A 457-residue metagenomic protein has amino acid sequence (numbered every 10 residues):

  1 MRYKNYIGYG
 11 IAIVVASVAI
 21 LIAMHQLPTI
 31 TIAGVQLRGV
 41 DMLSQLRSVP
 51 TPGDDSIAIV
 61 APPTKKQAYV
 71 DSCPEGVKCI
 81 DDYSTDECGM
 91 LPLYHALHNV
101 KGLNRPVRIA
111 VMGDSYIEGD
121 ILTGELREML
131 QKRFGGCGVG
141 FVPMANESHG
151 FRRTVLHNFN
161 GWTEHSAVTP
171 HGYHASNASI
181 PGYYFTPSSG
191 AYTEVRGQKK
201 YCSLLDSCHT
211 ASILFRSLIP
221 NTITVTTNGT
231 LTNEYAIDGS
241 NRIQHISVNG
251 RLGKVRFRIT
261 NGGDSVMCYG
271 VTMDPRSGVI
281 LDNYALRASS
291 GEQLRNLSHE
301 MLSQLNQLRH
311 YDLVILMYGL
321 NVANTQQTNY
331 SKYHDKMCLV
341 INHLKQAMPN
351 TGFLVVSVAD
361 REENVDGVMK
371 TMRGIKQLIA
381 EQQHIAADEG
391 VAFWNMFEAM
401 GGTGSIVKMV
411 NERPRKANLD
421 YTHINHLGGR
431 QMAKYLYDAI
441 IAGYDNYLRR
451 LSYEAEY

Functional and structural regions predicted by a protein language model:
G8-H25: Hydrophobic membrane-insertion alpha-helices, especially the h-region of bacterial N-terminal signal peptides
P28-T29, G34, I315-V322, H343-I379 (+1 more regions): Active-site segments of SGNH/GDSL-like serine hydrolases that catalyze O-acetyl group transfer/hydrolysis on lipids
I30-S72: Juxtamembrane proline-rich low-complexity "stalk" or linker regions positioned immediately after a signal peptide
D55-S56, S72, E87, S207 (+1 more regions): Coil residues (strongly favoring Ser/Thr
T85-H98, L294-N306, D335-H343, S405: Alpha-helical scaffolding within the catalytic cores of extracellular/periplasmic polymer-degrading hydrolases
L91, D120, G124, E128 (+10 more regions): Solvent-exposed, polar/charged alpha-helical surfaces in well-ordered, non-transmembrane soluble domains, broadly
E118-T227, A236-D335, H423-I424: Conserved SGNH/GDSL esterase-like catalytic core that processes O-acyl groups on lipids and polysaccharides
H299, D360-Y457: Catalytic His-Asp segment of secreted/periplasmic serine-dependent ester chemistry enzymes
